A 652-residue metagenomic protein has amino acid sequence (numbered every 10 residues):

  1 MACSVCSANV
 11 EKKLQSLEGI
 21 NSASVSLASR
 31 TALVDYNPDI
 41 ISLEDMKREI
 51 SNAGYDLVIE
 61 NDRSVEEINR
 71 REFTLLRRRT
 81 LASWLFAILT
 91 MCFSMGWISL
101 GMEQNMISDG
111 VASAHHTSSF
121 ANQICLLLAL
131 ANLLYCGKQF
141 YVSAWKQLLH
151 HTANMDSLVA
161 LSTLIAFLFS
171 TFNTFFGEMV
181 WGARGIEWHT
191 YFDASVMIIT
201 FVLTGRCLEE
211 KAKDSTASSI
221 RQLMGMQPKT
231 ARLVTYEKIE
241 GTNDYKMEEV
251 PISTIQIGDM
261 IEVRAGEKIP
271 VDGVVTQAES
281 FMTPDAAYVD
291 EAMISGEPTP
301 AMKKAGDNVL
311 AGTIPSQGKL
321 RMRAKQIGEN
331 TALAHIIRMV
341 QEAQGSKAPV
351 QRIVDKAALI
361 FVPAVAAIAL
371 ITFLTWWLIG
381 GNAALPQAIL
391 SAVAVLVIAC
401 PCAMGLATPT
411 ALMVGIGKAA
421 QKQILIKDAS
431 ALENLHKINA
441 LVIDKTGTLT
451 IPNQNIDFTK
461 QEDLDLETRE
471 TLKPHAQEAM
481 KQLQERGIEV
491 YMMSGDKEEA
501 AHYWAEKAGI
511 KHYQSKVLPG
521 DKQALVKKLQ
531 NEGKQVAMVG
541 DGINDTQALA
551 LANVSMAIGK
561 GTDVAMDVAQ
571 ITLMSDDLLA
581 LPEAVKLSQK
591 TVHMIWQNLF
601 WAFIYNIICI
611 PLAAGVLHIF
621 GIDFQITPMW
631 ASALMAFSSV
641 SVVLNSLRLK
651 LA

Functional and structural regions predicted by a protein language model:
M1-A121, E237-Y245, A334, R338-S346 (+4 more regions): Flexible metal-binding regulatory segments at protein termini and peripheral loops
A8, S29, I426, H436 (+2 more regions): Conserved ATP-binding TGD loop and adjacent catalytic N/P-domain core of P-type ATPases
N9, W181, A194-A265, K303 (+3 more regions): Juxtamembrane coupling segments of multi-pass membrane pumps/enzymes
L17-I40, E44, H189-F192, Q222-N330 (+1 more regions): Conserved cytosolic catalytic loops of P-type ATPases
E66-F86, Q123, S143-A166, I337-A369 (+6 more regions): Soluble-to-membrane junctions at the N-terminal ends of transmembrane alpha-helices in multi-pass ion-transporting
L75-T230, K356, I626: Transmembrane helix-loop-helix hairpins at the membrane interface
S99-S119, L149, L168, K418 (+7 more regions): Membrane-embedded alpha-helical bundles of multi-pass transporters
I353, L390, C400-D465, L529 (+2 more regions): Conserved catalytic phosphorylation-site environment of P-type ATPases
